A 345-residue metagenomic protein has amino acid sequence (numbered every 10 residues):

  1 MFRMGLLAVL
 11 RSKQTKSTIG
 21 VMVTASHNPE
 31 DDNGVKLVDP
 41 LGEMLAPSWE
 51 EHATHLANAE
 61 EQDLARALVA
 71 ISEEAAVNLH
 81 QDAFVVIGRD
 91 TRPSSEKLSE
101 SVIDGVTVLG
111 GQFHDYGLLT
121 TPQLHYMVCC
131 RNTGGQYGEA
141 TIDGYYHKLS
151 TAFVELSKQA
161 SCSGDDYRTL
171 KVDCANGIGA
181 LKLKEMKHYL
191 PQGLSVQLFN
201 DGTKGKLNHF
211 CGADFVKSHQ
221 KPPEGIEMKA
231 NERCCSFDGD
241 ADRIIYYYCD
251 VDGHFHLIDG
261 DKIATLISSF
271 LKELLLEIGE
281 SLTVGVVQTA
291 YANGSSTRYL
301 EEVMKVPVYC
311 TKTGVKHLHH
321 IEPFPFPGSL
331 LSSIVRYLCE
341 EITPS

Functional and structural regions predicted by a protein language model:
M1-L7, D31, P40-L41, A53-H55 (+2 more regions): Phosphate-binding chemistry for phosphorylated carbohydrates and sugar-nucleotides
V9-S17, E60-F84, F153-D166: Glycine-rich phosphate/diphosphate-binding loops that line cofactor/substrate pockets in enzymes
I19, N78-H80, F113-G117: Short, flexible active-site-proximal loops enriched in glycine and acidic residues
I19-E30: Hydrophobic or amphipathic alpha-helical targeting/insertion segments
A25-S26, V77, L275-E277: Short, flexible, solvent-exposed loop/turn segments with mixed acidic/basic and small polar residues
G34: Glycine-rich phosphate-binding loop of ATP-grasp-fold ATP-dependent ligases
L37-E50: A charged helix-plus-loop insertion that forms the helical arch/lid used to bind and gate nucleic-acid substrates
I87: Non-catalytic, regulatory and substrate/membrane-recognition segments associated with hydrolase enzymes
